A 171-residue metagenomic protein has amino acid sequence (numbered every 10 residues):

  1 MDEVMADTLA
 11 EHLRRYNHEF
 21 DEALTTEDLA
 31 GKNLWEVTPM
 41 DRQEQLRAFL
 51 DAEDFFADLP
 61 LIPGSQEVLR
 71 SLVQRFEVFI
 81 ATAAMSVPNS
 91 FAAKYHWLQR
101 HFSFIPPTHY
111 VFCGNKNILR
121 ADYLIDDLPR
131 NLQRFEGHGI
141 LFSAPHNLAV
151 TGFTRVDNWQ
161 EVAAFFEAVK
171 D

Functional and structural regions predicted by a protein language model:
M1-Q45: Active-site neighborhood of HAD-like aspartate-dependent phosphohydrolases
L13-N17, W97, G139-S143: Glycine-rich, phosphate-binding/catalytic loops in enzymes
E44, D51-A81, V87-A92: Short, acidic loop-to-helix structural element flanking the phosphoryl-transfer center in phosphate-processing enzymes
E77-F79, Y123, I140: A structural signal for isolated positions on well-ordered beta-strands in alpha/beta enzyme cores
A81-R134: Substrate-recognition "cap/lid" segment bordering the active-site pocket of phosphatases
I125-W159: Acidic, Mg2+-coordinating phosphoryl-transfer loop and its flanking beta/alpha structural elements, shared across
V162-D171: Short amphipathic alpha-helix with an adjacent loop that forms part of the alpha/beta core around
